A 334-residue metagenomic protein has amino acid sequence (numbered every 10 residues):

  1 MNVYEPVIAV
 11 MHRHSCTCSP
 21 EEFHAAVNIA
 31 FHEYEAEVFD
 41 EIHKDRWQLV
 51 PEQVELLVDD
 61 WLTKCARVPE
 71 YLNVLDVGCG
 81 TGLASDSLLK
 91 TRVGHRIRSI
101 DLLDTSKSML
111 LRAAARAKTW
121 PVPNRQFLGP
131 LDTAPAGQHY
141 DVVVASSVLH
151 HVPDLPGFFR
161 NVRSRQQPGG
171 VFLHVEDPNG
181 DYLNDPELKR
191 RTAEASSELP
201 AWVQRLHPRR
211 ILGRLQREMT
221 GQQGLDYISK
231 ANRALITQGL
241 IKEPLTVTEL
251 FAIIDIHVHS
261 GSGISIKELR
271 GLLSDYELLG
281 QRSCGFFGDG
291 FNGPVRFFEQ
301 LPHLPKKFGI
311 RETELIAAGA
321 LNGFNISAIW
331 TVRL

Functional and structural regions predicted by a protein language model:
N2-V68, L83-S87, M109: Conserved class I S-adenosyl-L-methionine
Y71: Phosphate-coordination loops involved in phosphoryl transfer and adenosine-cofactor binding
V77, T81-T133: Class I SAM-dependent methyltransferase SAM/SAH-binding core
V144: A conserved beta-strand element that flanks and buttresses the S-adenosyl-L-methionine
S147-V148: Short catalytic micro-motifs in class I SAM-dependent methyltransferases
P156-P168: A short glycine-rich, Lys/Arg-flanked "PGG" loop and its adjoining helix->strand segment in the class I
L173-Q238: Conserved class I S-adenosyl-L-methionine
A231-S274, L278-L334: A C-terminal cap/extension of S-adenosyl-L-methionine-dependent methyltransferases that defines the acceptor-substrate
